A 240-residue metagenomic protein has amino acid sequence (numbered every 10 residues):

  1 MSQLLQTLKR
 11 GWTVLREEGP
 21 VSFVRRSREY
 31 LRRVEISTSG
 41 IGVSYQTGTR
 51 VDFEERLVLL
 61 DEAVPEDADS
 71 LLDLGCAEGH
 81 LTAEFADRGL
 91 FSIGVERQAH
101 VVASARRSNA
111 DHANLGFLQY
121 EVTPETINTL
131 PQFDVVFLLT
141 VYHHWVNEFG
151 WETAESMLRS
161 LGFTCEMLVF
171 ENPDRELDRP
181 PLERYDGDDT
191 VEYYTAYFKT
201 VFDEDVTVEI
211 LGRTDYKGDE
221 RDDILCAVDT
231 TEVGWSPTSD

Functional and structural regions predicted by a protein language model:
L4-L130, R221-I224, W235-S239: Conserved N-terminal segment of class I S-adenosyl-L-methionine
D69, D134, E166: Conserved acidic residues
F137: A conserved beta-strand element that flanks and buttresses the S-adenosyl-L-methionine
T140-V141: Short catalytic micro-motifs in class I SAM-dependent methyltransferases
W145-R159: A short, conserved alpha-helix within the catalytic core of class I
T164-E176: Conserved beta-strand signature within the Rossmann-like core of class I S-adenosyl-L-methionine
D186-D203: Short alpha-helix
V206-D215: Conserved S-adenosyl-L-methionine
